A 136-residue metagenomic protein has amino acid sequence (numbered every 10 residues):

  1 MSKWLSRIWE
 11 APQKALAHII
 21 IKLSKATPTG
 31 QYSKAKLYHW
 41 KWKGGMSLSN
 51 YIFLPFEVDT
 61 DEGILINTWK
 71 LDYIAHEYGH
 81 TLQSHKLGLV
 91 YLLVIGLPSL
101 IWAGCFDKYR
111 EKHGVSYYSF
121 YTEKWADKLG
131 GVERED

Functional and structural regions predicted by a protein language model:
M1, T60-I64, Y91: Short, charged N-terminal helix-start/capping segments
M1-K43, S47, Y51-L54, L92-D136: Metalloprotease/metallohydrolase-associated module, dominated by Zn2+-dependent proteases
T27-T29, T60, T68, T81 (+1 more regions): Residue-identity detector for threonine
W42-G45, I52-A75, H85: Short pre-active-site segment immediately N-terminal to the catalytic Zn-binding motif
H76-E77, E123: Acidic active-site catalytic centers that drive phospho-/nucleotidyl reactions and related ester hydrolyses
Y78-I95: Catalytic Zn2+-binding segment of zinc metalloproteases
